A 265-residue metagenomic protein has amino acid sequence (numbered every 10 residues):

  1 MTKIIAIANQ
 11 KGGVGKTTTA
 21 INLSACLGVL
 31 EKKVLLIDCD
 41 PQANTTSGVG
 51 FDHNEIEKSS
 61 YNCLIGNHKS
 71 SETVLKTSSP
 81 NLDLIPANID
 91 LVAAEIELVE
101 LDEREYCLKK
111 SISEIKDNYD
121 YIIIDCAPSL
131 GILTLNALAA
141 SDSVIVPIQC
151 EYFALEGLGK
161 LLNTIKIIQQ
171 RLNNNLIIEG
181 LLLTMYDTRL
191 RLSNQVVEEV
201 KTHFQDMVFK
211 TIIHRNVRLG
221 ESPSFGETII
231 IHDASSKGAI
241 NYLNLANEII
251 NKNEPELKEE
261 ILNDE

Functional and structural regions predicted by a protein language model:
M1-E265: P-loop NTP-binding core
